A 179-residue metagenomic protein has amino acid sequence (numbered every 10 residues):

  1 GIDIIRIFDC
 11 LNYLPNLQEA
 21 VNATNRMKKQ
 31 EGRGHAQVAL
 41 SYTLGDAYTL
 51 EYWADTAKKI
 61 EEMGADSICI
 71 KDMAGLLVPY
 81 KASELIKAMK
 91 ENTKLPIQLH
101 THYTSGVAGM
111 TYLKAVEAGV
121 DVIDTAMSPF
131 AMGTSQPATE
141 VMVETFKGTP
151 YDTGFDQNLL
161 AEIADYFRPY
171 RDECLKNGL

Functional and structural regions predicted by a protein language model:
G1-L179: Catalytic cores and adjacent flexible loops of soluble metabolic enzymes that perform enolate/carbanion chemistry on
